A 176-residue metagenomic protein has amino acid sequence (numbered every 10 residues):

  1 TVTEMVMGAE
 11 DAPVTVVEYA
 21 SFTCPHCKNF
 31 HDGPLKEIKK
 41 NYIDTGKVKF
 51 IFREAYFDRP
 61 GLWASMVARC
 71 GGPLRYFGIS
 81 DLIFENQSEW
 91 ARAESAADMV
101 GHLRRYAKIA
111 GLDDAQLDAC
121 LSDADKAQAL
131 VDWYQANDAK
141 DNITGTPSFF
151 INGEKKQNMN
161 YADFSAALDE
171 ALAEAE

Functional and structural regions predicted by a protein language model:
T1-T3, L35-E37, Y134: N-terminal post-signal-peptidase region of extra-cytosolic proteins
T1-V14: A short beta-strand-turn-helix
A9, E18, D32, N158: Conserved strand-loop elements at the edges of beta-sheets that form or border functional pockets
A9-E10, I43-T45, R75, D141-T144: Extracellular/periplasmic catalytic domains that process cell-envelope and extracellular macromolecules
P13-S21: Immediate post-signal-peptide N-terminus of mature secreted/exported proteins
T15, K47-K49, S148: Residues at or immediately flanking beta-strands
A20-F22, K28-K108: Structural alpha/beta surface segment adjacent to cysteine/selenocysteine redox centers across thiol/disulfide enzymes
S21, R105-E176: C-terminal cap of thioredoxin/glutaredoxin-like
